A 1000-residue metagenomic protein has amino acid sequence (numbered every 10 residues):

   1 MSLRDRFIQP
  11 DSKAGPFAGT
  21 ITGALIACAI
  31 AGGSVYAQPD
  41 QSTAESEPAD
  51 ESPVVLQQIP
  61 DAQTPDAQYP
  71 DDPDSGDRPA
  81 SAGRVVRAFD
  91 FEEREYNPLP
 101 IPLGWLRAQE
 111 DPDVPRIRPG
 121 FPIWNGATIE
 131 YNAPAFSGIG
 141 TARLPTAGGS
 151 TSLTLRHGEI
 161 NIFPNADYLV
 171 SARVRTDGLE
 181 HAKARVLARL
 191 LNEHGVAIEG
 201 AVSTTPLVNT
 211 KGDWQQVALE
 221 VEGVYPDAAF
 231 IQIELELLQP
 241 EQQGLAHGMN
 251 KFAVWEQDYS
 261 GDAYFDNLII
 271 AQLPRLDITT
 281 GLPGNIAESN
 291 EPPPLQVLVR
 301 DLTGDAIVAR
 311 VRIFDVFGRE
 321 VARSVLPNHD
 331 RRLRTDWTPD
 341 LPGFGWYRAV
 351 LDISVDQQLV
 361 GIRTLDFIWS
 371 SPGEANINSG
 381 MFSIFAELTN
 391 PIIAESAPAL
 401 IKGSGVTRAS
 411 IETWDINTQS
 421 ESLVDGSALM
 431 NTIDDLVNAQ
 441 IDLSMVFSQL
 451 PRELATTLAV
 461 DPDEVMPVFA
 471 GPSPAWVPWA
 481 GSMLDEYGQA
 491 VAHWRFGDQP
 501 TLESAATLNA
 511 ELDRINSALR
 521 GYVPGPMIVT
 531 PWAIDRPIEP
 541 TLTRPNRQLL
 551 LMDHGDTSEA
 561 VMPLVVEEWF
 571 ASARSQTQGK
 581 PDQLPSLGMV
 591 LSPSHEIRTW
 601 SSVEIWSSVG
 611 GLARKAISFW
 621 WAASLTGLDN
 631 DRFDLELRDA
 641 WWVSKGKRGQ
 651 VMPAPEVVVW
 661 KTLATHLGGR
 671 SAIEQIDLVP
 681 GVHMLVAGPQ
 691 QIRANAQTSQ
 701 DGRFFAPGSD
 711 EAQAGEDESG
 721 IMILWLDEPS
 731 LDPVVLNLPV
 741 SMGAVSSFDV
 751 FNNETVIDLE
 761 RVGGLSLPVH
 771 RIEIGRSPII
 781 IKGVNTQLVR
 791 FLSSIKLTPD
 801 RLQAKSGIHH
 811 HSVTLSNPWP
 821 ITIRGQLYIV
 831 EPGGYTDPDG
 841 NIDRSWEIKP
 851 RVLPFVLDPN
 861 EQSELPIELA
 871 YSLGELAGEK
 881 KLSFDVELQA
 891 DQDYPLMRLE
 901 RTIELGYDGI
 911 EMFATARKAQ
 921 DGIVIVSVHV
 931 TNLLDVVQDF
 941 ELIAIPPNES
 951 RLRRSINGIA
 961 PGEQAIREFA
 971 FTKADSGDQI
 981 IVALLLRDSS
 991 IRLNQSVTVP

Functional and structural regions predicted by a protein language model:
P39-P342, D352-T364, S371-L388, Q419-S420 (+9 more regions): Extracellular and organelle-lumenal recognition/adhesion modules and their flexible linkers in secreted
G343-D366, Q787-S793, S806-H809, S872-G906 (+1 more regions): Terminal connector regions
S396-G403, A409-E464, A505-I534, P563-V566: Aromatic-lined substrate-binding rim segments of carbohydrate-active enzymes
E464-F496, T507-Y522, P540-L542, K615-I617: An active-site-proximal structural segment forming one wall of the substrate-binding cleft that immediately precedes
V477-T507, I534-R536, P545-H554, P585-P593 (+1 more regions): Active-site groove signature of glycoside hydrolases
M589-L591, W600-L685, P689: Aromatic/acidic polysaccharide-binding cleft in carbohydrate-active enzymes
V679-G743, I823: Carbohydrate-binding surface patches
R761-K796: C-terminal beta-strand-rich structural cap/linker in extracellular carbohydrate-active enzymes
